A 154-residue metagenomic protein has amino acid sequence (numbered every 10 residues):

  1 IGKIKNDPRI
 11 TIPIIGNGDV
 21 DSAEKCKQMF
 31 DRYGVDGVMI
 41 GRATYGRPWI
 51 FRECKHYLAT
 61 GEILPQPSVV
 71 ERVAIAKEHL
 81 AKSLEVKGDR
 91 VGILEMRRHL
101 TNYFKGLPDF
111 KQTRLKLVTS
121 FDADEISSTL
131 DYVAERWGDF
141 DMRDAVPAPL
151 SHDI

Functional and structural regions predicted by a protein language model:
G2-G16, V20-I154: Alpha/beta catalytic cores of nucleotide-metabolism and tRNA/nucleoside-modifying enzymes
